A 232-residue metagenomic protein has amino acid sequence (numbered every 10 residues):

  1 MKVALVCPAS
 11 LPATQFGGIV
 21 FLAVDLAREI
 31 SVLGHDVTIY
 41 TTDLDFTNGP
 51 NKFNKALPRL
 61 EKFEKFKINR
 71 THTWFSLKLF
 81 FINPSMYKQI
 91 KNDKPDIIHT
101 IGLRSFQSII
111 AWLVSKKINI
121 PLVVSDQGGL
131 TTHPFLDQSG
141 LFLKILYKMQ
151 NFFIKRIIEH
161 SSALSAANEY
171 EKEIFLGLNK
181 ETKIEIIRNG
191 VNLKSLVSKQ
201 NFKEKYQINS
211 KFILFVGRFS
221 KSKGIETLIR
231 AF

Functional and structural regions predicted by a protein language model:
M1-N54, E64, D93, I120 (+1 more regions): N-terminal subdomain of nucleotide-sugar transferases
A4, Q207-K223, I229-F232: Conserved donor-binding/catalytic core segment of Leloir-type glycosyltransferases
L11, S76-L77, F106, I120-L143 (+1 more regions): A short, histidine- and acid-enriched strand-loop-helix "catalytic/donor-clamping" loop that lines the nucleotide-sugar
D43, Y170, G190: Carbohydrate-associated surface elements
L44-F46, R59-K88, T100, D137-L146: A short, charged, and often flexible helix/loop element on the N-terminal side of the glycosyltransferase catalytic
N51-K52, E173-L176, G190-K205, N209: Acidic anion/phosphate-binding donor-loop and adjacent secondary structure in glycosyltransferase catalytic cores
I82-S85, I97-T132: An aromatic- and histidine-rich active-site surface loop
L113-K117, L130, K144-L164, L178: Membrane-proximal helix-turn-helix segments that form the acceptor-binding/catalytic region of lipid-linked
